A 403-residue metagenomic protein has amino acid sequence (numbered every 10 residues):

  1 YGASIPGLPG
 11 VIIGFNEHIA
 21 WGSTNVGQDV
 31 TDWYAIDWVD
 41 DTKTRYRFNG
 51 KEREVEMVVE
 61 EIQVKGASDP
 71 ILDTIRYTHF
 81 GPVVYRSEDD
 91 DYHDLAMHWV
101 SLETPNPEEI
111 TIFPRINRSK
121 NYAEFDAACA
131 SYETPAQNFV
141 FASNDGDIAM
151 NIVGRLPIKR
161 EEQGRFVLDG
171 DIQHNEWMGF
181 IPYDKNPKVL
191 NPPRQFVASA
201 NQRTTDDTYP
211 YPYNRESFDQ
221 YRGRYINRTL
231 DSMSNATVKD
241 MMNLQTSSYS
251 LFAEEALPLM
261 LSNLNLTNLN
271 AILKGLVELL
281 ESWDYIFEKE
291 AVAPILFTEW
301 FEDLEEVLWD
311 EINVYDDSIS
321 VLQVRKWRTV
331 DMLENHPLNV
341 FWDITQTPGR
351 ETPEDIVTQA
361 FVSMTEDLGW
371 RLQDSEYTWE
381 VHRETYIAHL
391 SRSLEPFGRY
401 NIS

Functional and structural regions predicted by a protein language model:
Y1-K274, E278-E290, E311-V314, G398-Y400: Mature extracytoplasmic enzyme cores
Y132, N144-I148, R155-L156, V197 (+2 more regions): Acidic, low-complexity N-terminal propeptides/linkers enriched in Ser/Thr/Asp/Gly that mediate export, maturation
